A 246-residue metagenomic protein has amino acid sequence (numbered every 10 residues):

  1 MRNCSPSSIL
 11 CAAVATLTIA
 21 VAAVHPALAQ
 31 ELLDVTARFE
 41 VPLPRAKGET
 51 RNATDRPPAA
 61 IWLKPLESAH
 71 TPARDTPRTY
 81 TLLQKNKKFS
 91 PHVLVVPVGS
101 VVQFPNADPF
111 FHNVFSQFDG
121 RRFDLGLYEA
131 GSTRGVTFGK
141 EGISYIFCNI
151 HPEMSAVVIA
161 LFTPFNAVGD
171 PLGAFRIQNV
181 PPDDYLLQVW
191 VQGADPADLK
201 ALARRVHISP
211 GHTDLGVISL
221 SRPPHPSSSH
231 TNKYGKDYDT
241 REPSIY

Functional and structural regions predicted by a protein language model:
M1-V14: Bacterial N-terminal signal peptides that target proteins for export
C11-A23: Bacterial N-terminal signal peptides
A23-A29: Sec/Tat signal peptide C-region and signal peptidase I cleavage site
A29-Y246: Extracytoplasmic copper-binding redox domains, predominantly the cupredoxin/blue-copper superfamily
